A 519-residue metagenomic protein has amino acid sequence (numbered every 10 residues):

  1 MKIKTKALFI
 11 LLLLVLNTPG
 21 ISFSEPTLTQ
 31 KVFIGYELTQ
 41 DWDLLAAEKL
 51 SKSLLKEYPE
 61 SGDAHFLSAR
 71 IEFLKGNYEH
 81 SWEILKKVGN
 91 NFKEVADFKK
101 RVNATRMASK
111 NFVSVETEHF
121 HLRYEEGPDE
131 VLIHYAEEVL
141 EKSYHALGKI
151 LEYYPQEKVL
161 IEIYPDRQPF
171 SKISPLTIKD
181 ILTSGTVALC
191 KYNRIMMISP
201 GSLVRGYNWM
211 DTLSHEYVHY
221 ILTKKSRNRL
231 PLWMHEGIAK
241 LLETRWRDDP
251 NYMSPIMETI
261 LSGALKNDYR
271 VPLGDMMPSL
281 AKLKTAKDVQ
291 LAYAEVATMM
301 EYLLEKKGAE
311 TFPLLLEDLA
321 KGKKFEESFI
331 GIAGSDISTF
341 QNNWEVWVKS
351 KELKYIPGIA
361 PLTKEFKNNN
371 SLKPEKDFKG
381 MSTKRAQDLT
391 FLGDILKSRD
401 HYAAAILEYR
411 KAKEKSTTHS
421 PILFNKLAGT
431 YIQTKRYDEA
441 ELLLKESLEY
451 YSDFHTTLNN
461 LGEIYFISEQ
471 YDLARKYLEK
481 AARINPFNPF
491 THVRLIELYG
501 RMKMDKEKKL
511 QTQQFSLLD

Functional and structural regions predicted by a protein language model:
M1-L8: Bacterial N-terminal signal peptides that target proteins for export
F9-N17: Bacterial N-terminal signal peptides
G20-S24: Boundary at the C-terminal end of the N-terminal hydrophobic targeting segment
E25, L45, L74, E79 (+3 more regions): Amphipathic alpha-helical substructures
E25-Q30, Y36-S53, H80-K87, K287-Q290 (+3 more regions): Beta/coil-rich, acidic/histidine-enriched accessory regions frequently appended to metallopeptidases
Q40-N77, E157-V159: N-terminal, post-signal-peptide region of Sec/Tat-exported proteins
L67-K75, G89-N111, K426, T430 (+1 more regions): TPR/TPR-like alpha-solenoid helical repeat scaffolds
N111-L232, L242-D249, L261-R270, G274-A292 (+3 more regions): Juxtacatalytic substrate-recognition/specificity segment
